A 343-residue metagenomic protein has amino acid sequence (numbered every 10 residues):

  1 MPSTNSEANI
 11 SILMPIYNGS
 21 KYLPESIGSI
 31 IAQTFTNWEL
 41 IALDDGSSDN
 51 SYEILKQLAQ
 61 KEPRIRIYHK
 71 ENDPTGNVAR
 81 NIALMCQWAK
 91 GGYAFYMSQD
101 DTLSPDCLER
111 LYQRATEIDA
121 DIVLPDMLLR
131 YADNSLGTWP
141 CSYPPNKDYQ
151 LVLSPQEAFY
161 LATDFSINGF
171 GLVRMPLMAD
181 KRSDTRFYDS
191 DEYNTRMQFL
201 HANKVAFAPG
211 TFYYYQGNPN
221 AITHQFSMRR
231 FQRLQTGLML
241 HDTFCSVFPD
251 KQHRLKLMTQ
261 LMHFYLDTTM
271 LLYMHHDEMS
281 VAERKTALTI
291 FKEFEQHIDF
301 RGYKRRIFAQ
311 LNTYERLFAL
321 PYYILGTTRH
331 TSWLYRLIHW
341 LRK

Functional and structural regions predicted by a protein language model:
M1-S29: N-proximal low-complexity "stem/linker" segments adjacent to membrane-targeting elements
G28-N37: Short, acidic, metal-binding catalytic loop of nucleotide-sugar glycosyltransferases
T36, D44-E53, N72-T75: A conserved acidic beta->alpha catalytic loop
E71-A89: Glycine-rich, basic loop-to-helix element that forms the pyrophosphate-binding segment of sugar-nucleotide handling
A94: Short aromatic/hydrophobic "clamp" motif used to bind/position activated sugar donors
D106-W139: Conserved donor NDP-sugar-binding/catalytic core segment of glycosyltransferases
Y149-R233: Conserved nucleotide-sugar donor-binding catalytic segment
H275-K343: Membrane-interface aromatic/basic loop that binds lipid-linked glycans or pyrophosphate carriers, typified by
